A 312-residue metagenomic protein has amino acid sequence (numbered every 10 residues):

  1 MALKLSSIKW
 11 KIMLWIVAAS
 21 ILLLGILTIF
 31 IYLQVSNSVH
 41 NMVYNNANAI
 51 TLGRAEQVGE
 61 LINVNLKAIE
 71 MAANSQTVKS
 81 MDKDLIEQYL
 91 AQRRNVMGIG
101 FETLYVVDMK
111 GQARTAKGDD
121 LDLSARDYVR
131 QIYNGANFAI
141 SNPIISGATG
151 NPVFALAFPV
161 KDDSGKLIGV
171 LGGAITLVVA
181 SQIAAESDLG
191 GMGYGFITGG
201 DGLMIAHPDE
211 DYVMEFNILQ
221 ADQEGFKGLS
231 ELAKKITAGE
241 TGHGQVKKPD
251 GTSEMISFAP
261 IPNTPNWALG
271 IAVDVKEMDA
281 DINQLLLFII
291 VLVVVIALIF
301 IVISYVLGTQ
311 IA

Functional and structural regions predicted by a protein language model:
L3-N37, I290-I299: Extreme N-terminal signal-anchor transmembrane helix of membrane signaling/transducer proteins, especially in bacteria
M13-L14, I31-L61, V78, M278 (+5 more regions): Juxtamembrane interface helices immediately C-terminal to a transmembrane segment
N37, A180-A185, A272-I296: Membrane-interface helix-start motif
N45-L52, E60-P143: Extracytoplasmic/periplasmic sensory segments of membrane signal-transduction proteins
M81-G100, D127, Q131, K166 (+3 more regions): Solvent-exposed, extracytoplasmic
T115, D163, V179-N266: Intrinsic low-complexity, intrinsically disordered coil/linker regions enriched in small/polar and charged residues
D120-R126, P143-G150, A174, D222-E224 (+1 more regions): Short loop/turn segments at beta-alpha junctions that line or gate ligand-sensing/allosteric surfaces
L156, G169-T176, M255-D281: Short, hydrophobic beta-strand elements of compact beta-sandwich sensory domains
